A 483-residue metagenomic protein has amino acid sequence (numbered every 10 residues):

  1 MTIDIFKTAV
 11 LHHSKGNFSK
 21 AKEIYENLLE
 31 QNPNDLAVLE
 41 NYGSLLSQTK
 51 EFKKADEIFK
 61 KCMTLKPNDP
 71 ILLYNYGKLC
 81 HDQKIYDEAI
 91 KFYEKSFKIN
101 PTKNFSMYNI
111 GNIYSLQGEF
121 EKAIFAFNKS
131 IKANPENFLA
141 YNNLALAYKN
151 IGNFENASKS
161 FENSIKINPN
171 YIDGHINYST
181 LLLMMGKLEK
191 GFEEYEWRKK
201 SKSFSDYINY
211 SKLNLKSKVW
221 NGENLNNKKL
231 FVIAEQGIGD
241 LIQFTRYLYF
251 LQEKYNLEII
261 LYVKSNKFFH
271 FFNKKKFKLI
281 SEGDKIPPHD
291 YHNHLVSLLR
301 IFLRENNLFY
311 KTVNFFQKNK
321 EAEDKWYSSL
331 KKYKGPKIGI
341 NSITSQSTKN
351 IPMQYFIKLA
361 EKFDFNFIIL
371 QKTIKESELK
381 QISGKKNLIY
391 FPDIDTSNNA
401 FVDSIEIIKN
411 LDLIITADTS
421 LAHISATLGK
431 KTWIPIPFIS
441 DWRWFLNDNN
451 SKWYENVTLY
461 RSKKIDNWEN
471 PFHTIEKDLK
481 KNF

Functional and structural regions predicted by a protein language model:
M1-L413, D418-F483: Alpha-helical solenoid repeat scaffolds of the TPR/TPR-like class and their adjacent stem/linker regions that mediate
